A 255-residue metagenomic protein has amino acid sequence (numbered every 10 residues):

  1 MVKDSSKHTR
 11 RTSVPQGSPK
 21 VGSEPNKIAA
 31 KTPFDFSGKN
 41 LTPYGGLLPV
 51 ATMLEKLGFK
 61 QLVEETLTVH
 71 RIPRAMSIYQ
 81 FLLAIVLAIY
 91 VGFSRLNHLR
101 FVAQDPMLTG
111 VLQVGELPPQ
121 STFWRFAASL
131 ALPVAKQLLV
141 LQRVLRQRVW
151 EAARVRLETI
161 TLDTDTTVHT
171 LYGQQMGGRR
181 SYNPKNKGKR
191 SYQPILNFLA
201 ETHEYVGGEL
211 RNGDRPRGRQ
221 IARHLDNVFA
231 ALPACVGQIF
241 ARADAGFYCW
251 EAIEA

Functional and structural regions predicted by a protein language model:
M1-R215, R219-A234: Dynamic "connector" segments at or just before major functional cores
D165, Q238-Y248: Acidic/histidine-rich, metal-coordinating catalytic segments
M176-R179, W250-A255: A short alpha/beta connector and helix-capping loop motif
H224-V228, R242, A252: Short, hydrophobic/aromatic alpha-helical segments in well-folded domains
P233, A245, C249-A252: Internal, well-ordered domain-core segments that constitute the primary functional module of diverse proteins
